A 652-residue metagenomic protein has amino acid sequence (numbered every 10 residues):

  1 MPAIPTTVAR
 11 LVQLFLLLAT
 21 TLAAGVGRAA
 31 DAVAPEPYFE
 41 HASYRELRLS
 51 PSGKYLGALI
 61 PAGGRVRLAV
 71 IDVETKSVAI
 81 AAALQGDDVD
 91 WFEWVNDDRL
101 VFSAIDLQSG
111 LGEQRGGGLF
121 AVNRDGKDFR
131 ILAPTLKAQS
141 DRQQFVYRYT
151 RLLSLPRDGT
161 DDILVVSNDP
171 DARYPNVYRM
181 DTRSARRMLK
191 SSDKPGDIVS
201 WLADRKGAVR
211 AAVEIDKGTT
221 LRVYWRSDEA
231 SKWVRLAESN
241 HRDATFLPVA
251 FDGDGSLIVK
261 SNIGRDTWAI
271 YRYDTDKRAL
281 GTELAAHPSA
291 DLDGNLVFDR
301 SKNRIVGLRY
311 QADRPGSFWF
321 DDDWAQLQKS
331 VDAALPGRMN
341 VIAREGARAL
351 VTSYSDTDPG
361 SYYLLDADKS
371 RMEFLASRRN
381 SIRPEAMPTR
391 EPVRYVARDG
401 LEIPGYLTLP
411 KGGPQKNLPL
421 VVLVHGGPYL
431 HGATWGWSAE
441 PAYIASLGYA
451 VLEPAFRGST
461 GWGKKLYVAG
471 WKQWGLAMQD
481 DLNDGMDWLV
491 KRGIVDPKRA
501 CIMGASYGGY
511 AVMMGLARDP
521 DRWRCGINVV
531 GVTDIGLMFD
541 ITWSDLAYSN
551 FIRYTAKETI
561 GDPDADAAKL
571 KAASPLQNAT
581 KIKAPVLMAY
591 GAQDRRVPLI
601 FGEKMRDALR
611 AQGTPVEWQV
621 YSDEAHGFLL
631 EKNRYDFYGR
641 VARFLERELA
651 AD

Functional and structural regions predicted by a protein language model:
P2-F15: Bacterial N-terminal signal peptides that target proteins for export
L18-T21, A29-A349, D356-D358, L365-D368: Beta-propeller folds
L49, A58, W94, Y395 (+5 more regions): Conserved hydrophobic/aromatic "anchor" residues that stabilize well-ordered secondary structure elements
I198-L202, V213, S317-G413, A439-P441 (+2 more regions): Non-catalytic accessory segments flanking enzyme active sites
K232, A450, P615-E617: Conserved beta-strand segments of alpha/beta enzyme cores
Y310, Y354, L423-G427, G591: Glycine-rich His-Gly loop
I382-K498, A505-S506, D540-I541: Cap/lid segment of the alpha/beta-hydrolase catalytic domain
F456-D652: Active-site-proximal cap/loop segments of hydrolase catalytic domains
